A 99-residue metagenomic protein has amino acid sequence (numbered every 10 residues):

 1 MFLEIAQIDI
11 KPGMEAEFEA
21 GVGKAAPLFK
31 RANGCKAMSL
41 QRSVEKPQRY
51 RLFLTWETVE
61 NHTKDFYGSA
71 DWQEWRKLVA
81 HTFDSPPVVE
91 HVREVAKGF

Functional and structural regions predicted by a protein language model:
F2, S39-R51, R76-F99: Glycine-rich beta-strand-turn "strand-cap" elements at beta-sheet edges
L3-I8: Active-site-flanking beta-strand signature of metal-NTP-handling nucleotidyl enzymes and homologous cyclase-like
D9, Q41, F53-T55: Short hydrophobic/aromatic beta-strand micro-patches that form the beta-sheet surface supporting nucleotide- or nucleic
D9-F18: Short, surface-exposed ligand-recognition loops at beta-strand->loop->(often short) alpha-helix junctions that present
A16, E60-H62, K97: Residue-level signal for secondary-structure boundary sites
K24-K36, T55-V89: An amphipathic, aromatic/His-enriched active-site/gating alpha helix that lines ligand/cofactor pockets
